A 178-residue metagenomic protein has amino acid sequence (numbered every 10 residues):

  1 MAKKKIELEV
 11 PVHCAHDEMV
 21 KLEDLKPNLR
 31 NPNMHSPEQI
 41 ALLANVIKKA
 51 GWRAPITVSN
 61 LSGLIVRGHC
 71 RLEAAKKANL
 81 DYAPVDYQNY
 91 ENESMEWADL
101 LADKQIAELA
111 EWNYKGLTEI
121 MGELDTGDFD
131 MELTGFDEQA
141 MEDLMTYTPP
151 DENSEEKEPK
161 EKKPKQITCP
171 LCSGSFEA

Functional and structural regions predicted by a protein language model:
M1-N89, E93-A178: Short, charged/polar connector segments at secondary-structure boundaries
